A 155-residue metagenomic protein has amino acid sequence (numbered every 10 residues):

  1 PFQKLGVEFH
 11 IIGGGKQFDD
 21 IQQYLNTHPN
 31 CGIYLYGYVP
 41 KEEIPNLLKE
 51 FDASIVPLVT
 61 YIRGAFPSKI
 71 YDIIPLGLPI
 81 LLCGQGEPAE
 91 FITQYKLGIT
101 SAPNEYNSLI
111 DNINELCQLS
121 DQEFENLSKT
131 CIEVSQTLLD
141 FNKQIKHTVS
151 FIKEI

Functional and structural regions predicted by a protein language model:
G6-G13, F18-N46: Nucleotide-activated donor-binding/catalytic signature segment of Leloir-type glycosyltransferases, i.e., the conserved
Y24, L47-E50, N112-L116, F151: CheY-like receiver
P45-N46, S68-L76, A89-E90: Short alpha-helical segment that forms part of, or immediately flanks, the ligand-binding pocket in carbohydrate-active
L48-R63, L78: Acidic donor-binding loop of glycosyltransferase active sites
V59-T60, L78, L82-A89, P103-N104: Short glycine-rich donor-binding/catalytic loop of glycosyltransferases that coordinates the nucleotide-sugar
E87-E115: Change "using UDP/GDP/dTDP sugars" to "using nucleotide sugars
N104, S108, D121-I152: A charged, aromatic-enriched C-terminal amphipathic alpha-helix characteristic of glycosyltransferases across folds
